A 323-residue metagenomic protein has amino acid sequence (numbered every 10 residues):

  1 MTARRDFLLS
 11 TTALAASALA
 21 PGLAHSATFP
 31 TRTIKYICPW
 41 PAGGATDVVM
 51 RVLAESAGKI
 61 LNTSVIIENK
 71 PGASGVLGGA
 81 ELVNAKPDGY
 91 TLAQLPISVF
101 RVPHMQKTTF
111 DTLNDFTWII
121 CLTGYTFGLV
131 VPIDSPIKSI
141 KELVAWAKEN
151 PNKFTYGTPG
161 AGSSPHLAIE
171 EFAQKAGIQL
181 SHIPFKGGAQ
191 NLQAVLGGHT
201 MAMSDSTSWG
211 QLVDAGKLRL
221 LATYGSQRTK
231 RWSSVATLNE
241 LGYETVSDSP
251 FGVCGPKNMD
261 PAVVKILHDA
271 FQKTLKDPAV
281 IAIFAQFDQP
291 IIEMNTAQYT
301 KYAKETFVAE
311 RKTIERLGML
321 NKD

Functional and structural regions predicted by a protein language model:
M1-L14: N-terminal secretory signal peptides and thylakoid transit peptides that target proteins across membranes
H25-D115, K153, A161, I178-S204 (+3 more regions): N-terminal (or domain-start) structured segment
T31-T33, Q174-I178, M259-D323: An extracytoplasmic/periplasmic, membrane-proximal ligand-sensing/linker region
G43, I97, P132-I137, T158-S163 (+4 more regions): Short coil/turn segments
N84-Y90, H104-Q190, L238, D248-I283: Hinge/capping helix and adjacent helix->loop/strand transition within the periplasmic-binding protein
G124, W209-K276, E305-V308, K322: C-terminal lobe and pocket-closing loops of periplasmic/extracytoplasmic Venus-flytrap solute-binding proteins
